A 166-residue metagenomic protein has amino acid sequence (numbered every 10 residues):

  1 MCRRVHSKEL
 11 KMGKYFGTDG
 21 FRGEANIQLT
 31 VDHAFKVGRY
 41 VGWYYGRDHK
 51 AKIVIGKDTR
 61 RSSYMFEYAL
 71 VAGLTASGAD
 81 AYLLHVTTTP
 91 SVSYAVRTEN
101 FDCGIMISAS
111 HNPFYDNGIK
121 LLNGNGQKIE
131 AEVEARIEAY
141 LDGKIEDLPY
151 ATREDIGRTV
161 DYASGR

Functional and structural regions predicted by a protein language model:
R4-A72, A76-S77, E154-R166: An N-terminal, well-structured beta->alpha segment
E24, N117-R166: Gly/Ser/Thr-enriched, mixed-charge loops and adjacent short helices that form phosphate/oxyanion-binding elements
Q28, K52, C103, L148-P149: Secondary-structure transition/capping residues
Y40-G42, G78-A81, M106-A109, I129-V133 (+2 more regions): Glycine-rich loops and low-complexity Gly/Arg-rich segments that provide flexible linkers or classic glycine-based
G42, D48-N125: Ferredoxin-reductase
